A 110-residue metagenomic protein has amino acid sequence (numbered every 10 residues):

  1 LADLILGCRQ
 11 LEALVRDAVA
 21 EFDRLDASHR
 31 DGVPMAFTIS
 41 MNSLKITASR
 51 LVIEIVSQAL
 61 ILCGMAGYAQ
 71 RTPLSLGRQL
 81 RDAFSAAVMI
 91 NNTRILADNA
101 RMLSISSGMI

Functional and structural regions predicted by a protein language model:
L1-D3, A27-T38: Surface-exposed loop-to-helix/strand elements on domain peripheries
L1-L25: Extended amphipathic alpha-helical segments enriched in small hydrophobics
A2-R9, N42, I46-I53, R81 (+1 more regions): Generic structural signal for well-ordered, non-transmembrane alpha-helical segments in soluble/cytosolic regions
G7, L14, L44, I55 (+2 more regions): Alpha-helical structural motif
A13-R16, A20, I53-I61, S85-V88 (+1 more regions): Charged/polar positions within long, soluble alpha-helices
A18, L25, L62, A66-A69 (+1 more regions): Short, polar/charged, Gly/Pro-enriched helix-capping and turn/loop motifs at alpha-helix termini and inter-helix linkers
V33-Y68: Charged, glycine-rich active-site and insertion segments that engage polyanionic ligands
A66-I110: Glycine-rich phosphate/cofactor-binding loops in nucleotide/flavin-utilizing enzymes
